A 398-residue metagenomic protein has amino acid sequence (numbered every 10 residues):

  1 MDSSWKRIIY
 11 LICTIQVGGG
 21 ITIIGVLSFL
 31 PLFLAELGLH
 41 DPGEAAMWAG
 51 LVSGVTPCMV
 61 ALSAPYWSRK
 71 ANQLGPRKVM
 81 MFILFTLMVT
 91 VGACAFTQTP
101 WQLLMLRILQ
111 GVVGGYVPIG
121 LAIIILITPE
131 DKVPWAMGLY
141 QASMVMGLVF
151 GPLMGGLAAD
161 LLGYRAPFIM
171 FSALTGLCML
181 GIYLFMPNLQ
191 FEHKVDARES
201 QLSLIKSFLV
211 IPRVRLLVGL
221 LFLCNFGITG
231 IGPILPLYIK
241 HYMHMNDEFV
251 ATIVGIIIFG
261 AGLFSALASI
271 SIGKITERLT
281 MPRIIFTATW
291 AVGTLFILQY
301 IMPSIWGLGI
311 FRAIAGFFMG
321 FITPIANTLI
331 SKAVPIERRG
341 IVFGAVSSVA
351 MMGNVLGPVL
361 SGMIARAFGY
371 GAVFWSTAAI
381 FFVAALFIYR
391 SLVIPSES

Functional and structural regions predicted by a protein language model:
M1-K6, N188-V218: Juxtamembrane intracellular "pre-TM" segments in multi-pass secondary transporters
F29-A46, I234-T252: Short amphipathic helix-loop junctions that connect adjacent transmembrane helices in Major Facilitator Superfamily/SLC
L51-W67, F259-I270: Central cavity-lining transmembrane alpha-helices of secondary-active solute carriers, predominantly the Major
L62-Q98, T276-L279: Conserved MFS/SLC helix-loop-helix module at the cytosolic interface between two early adjacent transmembrane helices
K78-A93, S172, R283-L298: Structural signature of the two symmetry-related core transmembrane helices
T90, W101-L109, W306-I314: Paired small-residue
L106-M144, L329: Cytoplasmic helix-loop-helix junction between adjacent transmembrane helices in 12-TM secondary transporters
D160-A173, M363-I380: A membrane-interface helix-boundary motif in multi-pass transporters
